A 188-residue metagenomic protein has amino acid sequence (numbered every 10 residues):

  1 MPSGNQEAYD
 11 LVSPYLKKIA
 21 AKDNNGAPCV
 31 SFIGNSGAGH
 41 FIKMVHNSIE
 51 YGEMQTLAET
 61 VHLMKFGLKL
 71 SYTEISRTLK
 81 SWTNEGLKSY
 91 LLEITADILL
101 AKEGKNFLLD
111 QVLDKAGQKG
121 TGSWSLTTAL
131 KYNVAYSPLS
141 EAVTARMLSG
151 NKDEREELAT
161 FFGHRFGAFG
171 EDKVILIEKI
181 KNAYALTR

Functional and structural regions predicted by a protein language model:
M1-S13, K43-Y51: Short beta-strand and adjoining strand-loop segment in the mid-core of the Rossmann-like NAD(P)-dependent dehydrogenase
L16: Conserved phosphate-handling catalytic cores of large alpha/beta enzymes
A21-I49, L68-L87, A96, L100-A116 (+3 more regions): Conserved Rossmann-fold dehydrogenase catalytic segment
M44, E59, W124-S125: A general alpha-helix detector
M54: Long, contiguous binding/interaction regions
V61-K65, T127-K131: Short glycine/serine- and small hydrophobic-enriched flexible loop segments
K119-L130, Y136-T144, N151-L158, V174-I177: Segments forming oxygen-rich coordination pockets for charged ligands
